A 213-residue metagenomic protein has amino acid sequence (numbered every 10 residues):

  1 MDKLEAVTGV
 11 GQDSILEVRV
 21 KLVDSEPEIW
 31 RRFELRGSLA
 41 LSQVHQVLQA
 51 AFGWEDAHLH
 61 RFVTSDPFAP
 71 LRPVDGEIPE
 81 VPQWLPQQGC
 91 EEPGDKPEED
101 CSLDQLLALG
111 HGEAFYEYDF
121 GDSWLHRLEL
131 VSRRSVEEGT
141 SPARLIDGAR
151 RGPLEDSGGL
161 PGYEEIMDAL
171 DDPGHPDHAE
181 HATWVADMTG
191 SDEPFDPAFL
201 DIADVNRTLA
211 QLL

Functional and structural regions predicted by a protein language model:
M1-L213: Short linear regulatory motifs enriched in tryptophan with gly/pro/ser
